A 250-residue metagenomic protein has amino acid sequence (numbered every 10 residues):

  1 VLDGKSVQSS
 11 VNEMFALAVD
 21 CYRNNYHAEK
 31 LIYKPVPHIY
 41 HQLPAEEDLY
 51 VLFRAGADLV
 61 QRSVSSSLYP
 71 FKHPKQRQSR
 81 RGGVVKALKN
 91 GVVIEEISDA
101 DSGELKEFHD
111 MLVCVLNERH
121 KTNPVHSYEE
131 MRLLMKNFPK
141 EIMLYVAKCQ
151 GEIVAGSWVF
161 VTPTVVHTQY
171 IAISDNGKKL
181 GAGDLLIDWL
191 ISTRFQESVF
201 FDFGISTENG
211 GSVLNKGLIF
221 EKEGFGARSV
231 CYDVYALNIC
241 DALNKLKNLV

Functional and structural regions predicted by a protein language model:
D3-G4, R23-N25, K30, P35-V93 (+1 more regions): Terminal substrate-recognition subdomain of acyl/acetyltransferases
S9-A18, E46: Well-ordered, non-membrane alpha-helical segments in soluble/globular domains
S10-M14, N123-S127, A182: Soluble or luminal CAZymes and related metallo-dependent hydrolases
E13-L17, N137-D241, L246: Aromatic (often tryptophan-rich) hydrophobic motifs at membrane interfaces
D20-N24, C114, S192, Q196: A generic structural signal for well-ordered alpha-helical segments enriched in polar/charged residues
H27-E29, H120-N123, E197-V199: Surface-exposed helix-capping loop/turn segments at secondary-structure junctions
P35-K178: A conserved beta-strand-loop-helix scaffold within acyl/acetyltransferase catalytic domains
